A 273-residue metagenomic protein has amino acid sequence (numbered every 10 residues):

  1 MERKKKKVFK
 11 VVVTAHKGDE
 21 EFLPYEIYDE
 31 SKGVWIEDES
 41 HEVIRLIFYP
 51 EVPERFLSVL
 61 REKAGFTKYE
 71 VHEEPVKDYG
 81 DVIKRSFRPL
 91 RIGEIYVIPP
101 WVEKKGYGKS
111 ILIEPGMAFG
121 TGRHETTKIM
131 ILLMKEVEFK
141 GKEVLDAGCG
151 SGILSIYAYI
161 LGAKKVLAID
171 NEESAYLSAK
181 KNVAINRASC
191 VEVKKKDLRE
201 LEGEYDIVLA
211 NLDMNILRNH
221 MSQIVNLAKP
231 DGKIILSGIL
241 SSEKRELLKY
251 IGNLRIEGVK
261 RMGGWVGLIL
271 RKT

Functional and structural regions predicted by a protein language model:
K6-K105: N-terminal auxiliary segments of SAM/dcSAM-dependent transferases
I27-Y28, Y159, A184, V225: Non-catalytic positions within long, well-ordered alpha-helices that form the structural scaffold/packing of enzyme
G33, K68-E70, Y96, K165 (+2 more regions): Conserved beta-strand segments of alpha/beta enzyme cores
H72-E74, I98-P100, E114, K194-K196 (+1 more regions): Conserved beta-strand termini and adjacent loop/short-helix elements that scaffold enzyme active sites in alpha/beta
K77-K140: SAM-dependent Rossmann-like transferase core, predominantly class I methyltransferases with a strong bias toward
T121-L201: Conserved SAM/SAH cofactor-binding pocket of Class I
L132, N171-T273: S-adenosylmethionine
